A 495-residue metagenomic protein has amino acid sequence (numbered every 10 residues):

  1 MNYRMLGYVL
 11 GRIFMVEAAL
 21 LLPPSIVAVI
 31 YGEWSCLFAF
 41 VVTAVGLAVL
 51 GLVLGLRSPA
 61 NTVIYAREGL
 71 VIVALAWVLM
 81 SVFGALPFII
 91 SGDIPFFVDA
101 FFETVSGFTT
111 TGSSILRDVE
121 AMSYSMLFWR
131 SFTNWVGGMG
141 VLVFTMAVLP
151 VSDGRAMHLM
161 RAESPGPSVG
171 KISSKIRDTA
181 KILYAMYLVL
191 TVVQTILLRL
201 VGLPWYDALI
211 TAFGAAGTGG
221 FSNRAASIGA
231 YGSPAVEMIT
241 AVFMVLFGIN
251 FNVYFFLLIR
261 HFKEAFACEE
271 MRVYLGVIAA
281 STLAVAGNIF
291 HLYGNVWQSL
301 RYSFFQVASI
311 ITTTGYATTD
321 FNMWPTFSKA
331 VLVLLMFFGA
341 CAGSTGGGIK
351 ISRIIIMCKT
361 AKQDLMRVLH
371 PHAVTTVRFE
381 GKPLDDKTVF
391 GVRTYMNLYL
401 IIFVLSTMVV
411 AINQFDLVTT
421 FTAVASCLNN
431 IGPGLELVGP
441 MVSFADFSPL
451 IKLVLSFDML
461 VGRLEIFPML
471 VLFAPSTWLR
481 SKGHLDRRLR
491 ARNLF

Functional and structural regions predicted by a protein language model:
M1-F495: Membrane-proximal intracellular helices of multi-pass ion channels
